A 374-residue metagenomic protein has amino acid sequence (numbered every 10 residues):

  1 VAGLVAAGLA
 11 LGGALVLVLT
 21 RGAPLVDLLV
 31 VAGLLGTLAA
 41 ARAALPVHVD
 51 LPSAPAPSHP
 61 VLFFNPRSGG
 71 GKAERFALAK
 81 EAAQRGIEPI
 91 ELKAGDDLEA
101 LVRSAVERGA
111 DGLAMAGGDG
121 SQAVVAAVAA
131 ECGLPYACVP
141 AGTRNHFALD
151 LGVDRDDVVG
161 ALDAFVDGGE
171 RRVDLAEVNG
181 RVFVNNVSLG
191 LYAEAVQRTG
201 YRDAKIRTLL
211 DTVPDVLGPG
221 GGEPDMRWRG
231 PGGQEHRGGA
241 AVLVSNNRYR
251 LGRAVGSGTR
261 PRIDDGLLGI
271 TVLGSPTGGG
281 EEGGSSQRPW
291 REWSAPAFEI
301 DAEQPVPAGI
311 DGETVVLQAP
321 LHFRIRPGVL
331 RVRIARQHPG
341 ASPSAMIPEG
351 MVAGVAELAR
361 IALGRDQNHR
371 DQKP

Functional and structural regions predicted by a protein language model:
V1-A43, G230-P231, R262, V272-P374: ATP/nucleoside-binding phosphotransfer catalytic cores, i.e., glycine-rich phosphate-binding loops
V1-L113, A123, P339, P348-A359 (+1 more regions): ATP/NTP phosphate-donor binding region
A54-A56, V61-R85, E91-K93, A130-A241: Catalytic core of DAGKc-family lipid kinases
M115-D119: N-terminal glycine-rich "phosphate-gripper" loop used for MgATP/nucleotide binding and carboxylate activation
R181-V182, E223-D225, R248, L267 (+4 more regions): Structural motif
S188, Y192, L243-T259, T314: Glycine-rich phosphate/pyrophosphate-binding beta-alpha loops
Y192-A195, H236-G238, R250-A254, G278-E281: Short acidic/glycine-rich loop or secondary-structure boundary segments that cap or lie
Y201-L210, R250-G252, G256-P276: Gly/Ser/Thr-rich active-site loops/lids in small-molecule metabolic enzymes that frequently grip phosphoryl groups
